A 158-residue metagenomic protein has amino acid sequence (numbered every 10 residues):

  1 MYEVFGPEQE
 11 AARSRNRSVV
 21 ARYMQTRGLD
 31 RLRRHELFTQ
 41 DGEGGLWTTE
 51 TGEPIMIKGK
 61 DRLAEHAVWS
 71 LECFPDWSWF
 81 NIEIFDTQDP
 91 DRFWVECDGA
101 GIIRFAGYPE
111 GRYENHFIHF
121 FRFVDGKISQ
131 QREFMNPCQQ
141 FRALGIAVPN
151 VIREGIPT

Functional and structural regions predicted by a protein language model:
M1-T158: C-terminal and inter-domain tail/linker signature
